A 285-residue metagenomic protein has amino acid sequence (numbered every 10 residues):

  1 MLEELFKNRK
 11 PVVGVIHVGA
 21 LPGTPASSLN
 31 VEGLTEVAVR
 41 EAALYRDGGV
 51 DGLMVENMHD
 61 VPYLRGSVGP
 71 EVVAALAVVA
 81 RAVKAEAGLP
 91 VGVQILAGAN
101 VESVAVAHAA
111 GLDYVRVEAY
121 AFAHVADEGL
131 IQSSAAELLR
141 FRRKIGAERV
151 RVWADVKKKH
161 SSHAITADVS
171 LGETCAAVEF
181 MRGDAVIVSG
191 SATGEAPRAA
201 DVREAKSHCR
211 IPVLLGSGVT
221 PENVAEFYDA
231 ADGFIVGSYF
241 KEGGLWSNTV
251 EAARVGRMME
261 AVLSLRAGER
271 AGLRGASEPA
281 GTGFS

Functional and structural regions predicted by a protein language model:
L2-N30, I145-S161, A199: N-terminal small/glycine-rich loop or linker at the start of catalytic domains across soluble metabolic enzymes
V12-I16, V55, V91-I95, R116-V117 (+4 more regions): Hydrophobic faces of well-ordered beta-strands that scaffold small-molecule active sites in alpha/beta enzyme cores
V18, V101-R182: Conserved anion-binding
V18-A38, G92-A99, V156-G172, V219-T220: Active-site mouth loops of central-metabolism enzymes
G33, R140-G146, T220-E269, G275 (+1 more regions): Alpha/beta catalytic cores of nucleotide-metabolism and tRNA/nucleoside-modifying enzymes
G52-A75, A121-D127, G183-P197, G243-L245: Glycine-rich, proline-tolerant flexible connector loops at the mouths of alpha/beta enzymes
R65-V93, S133-A154, P197-T220, V255-L265: Alpha-helix-loop-beta-strand connector modules within alpha/beta enzyme cores
G98-A110, L215, V219-V236: Catalytic cores of alpha/beta
